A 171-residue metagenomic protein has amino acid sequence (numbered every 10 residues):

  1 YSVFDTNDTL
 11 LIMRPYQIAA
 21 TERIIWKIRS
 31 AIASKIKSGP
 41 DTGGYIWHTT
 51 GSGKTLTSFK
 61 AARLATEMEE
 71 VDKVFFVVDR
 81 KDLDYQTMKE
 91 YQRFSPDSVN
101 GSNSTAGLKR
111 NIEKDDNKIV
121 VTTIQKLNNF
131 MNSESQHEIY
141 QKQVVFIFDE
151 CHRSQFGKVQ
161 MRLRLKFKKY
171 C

Functional and structural regions predicted by a protein language model:
Y1-K73, D82-S98, D115-K118, Q125 (+3 more regions): ATP-dependent helicase/translocase motor core
P15, V78, E150: Conserved residues at beta->alpha junctions
I46, V77, I147-F148: Generic enzyme active-site microenvironment
A61, S104-L108, M131-E134, G157-Q160: Short beta-alpha junctions and helix-cap segments that line functional grooves
V78-K81, G101-R110, I124-N129: Conserved helicase motor
L83, K126, E150-S154: Residues immediately C-terminal
V120-T123, C171: Structural recognition of the conserved hydrophobic beta-strand(s) that form the central parallel beta-sheet of P-loop
H137-C171: SF2 helicase catalytic motif II
